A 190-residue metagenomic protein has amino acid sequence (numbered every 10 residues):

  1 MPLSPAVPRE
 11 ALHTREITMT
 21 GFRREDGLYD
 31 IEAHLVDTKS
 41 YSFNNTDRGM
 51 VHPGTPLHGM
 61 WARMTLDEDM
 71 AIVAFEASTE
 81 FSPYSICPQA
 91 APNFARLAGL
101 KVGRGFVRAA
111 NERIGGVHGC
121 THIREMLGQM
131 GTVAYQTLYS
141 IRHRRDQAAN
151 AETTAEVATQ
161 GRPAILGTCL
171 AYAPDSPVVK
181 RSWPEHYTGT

Functional and structural regions predicted by a protein language model:
M1-S4, T190: Basic/polar N-terminal segments that are highly enriched at the extreme N-terminus, encompassing both cleavable
S4-I31, V36-N45, L57: N-terminal intrinsically disordered, cationic/polar leader segments that include organellar targeting peptides
G21, L35-T190: Active-site- and interface-proximal helix/loop "cap" or "latch" segments in soluble metabolic and energy-transducing
